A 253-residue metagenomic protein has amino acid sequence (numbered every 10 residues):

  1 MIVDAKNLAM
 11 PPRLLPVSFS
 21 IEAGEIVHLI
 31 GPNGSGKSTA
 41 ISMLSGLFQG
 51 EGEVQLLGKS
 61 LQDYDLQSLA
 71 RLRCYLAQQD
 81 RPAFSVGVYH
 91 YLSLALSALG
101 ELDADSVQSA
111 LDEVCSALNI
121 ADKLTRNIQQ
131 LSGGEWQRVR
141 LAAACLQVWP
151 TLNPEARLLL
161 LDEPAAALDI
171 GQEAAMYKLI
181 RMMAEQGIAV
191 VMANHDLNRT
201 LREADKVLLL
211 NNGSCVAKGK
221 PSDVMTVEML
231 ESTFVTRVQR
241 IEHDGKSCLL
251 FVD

Functional and structural regions predicted by a protein language model:
I30-P32: The feature captures the beta-strand-to-loop junction immediately N-terminal to the Walker
S45: Helix-to-loop junction immediately C-terminal to a conserved catalytic motif
G52-S60, S68: Conserved ABC transporter NBD signature motif
V107-K123: Conserved ABC ATPase "signature" region
N127-L131: Conserved ABC ATPase signature
N194-H195: H-loop/switch region of ABC-family ATPase nucleotide-binding domains
V207-S222: H-loop (His-switch) and adjacent beta-strand-loop-beta switch element of ABC-type ATPase nucleotide-binding domains
S232-D253: ABC ATPase nucleotide-binding domains
